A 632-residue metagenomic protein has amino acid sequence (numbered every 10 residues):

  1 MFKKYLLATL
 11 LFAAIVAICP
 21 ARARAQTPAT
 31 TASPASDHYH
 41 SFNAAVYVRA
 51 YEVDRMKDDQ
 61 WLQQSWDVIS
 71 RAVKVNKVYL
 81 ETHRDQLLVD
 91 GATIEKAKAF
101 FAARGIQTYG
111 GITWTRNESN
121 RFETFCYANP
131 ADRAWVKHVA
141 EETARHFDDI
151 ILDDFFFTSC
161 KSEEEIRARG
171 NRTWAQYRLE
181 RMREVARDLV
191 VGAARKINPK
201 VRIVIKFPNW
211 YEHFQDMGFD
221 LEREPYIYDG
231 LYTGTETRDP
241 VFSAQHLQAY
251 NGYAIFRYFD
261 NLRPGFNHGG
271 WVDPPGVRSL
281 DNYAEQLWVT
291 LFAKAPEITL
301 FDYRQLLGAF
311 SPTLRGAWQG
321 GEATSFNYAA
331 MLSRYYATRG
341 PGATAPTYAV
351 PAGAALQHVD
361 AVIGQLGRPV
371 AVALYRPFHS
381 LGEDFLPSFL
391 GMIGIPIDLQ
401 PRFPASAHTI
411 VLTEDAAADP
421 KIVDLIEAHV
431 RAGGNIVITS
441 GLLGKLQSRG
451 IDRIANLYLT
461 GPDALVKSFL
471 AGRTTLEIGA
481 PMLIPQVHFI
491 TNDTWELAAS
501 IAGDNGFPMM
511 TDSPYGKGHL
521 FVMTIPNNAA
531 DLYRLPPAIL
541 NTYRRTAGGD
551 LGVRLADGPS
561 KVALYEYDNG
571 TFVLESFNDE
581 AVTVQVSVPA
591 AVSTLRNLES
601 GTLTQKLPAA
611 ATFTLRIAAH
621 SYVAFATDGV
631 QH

Functional and structural regions predicted by a protein language model:
A8-C19: Bacterial N-terminal signal peptides
A21-A25: Boundary at the C-terminal end of the N-terminal hydrophobic targeting segment
D37-Q64, A92-D148, D154, T158-E164 (+2 more regions): Active-site-adjacent "subsite" loops/lids of carbohydrate-active enzymes
V48-M56, Y79-L88, E118-V136, G170-E184 (+5 more regions): The substrate-binding groove and active-site-proximal loops of carbohydrate-active enzymes, especially glycoside
D54-A72, P130-T143, H213-E224, L280-T290: Short, acidic/polar
Q60-D85, E142-I151, L231, L287-I298 (+2 more regions): Catalytic domains of carbohydrate-active enzymes, especially glycoside hydrolases
N120-T124, D148, D154, E164-G170 (+7 more regions): Hydrophobic targeting/anchoring helices
P401, T413-H632: A conserved amphipathic helix/loop scaffold that creates a polar/acidic microenvironment used either to coordinate
